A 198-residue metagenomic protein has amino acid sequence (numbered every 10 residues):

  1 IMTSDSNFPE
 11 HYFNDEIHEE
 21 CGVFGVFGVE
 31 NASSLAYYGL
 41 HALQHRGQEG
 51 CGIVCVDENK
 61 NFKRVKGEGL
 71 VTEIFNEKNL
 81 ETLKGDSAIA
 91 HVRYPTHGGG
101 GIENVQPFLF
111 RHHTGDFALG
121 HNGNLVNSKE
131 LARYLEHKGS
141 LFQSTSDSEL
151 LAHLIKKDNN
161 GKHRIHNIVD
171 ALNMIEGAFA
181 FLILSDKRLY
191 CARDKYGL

Functional and structural regions predicted by a protein language model:
M2-L198: Conserved short alpha-helical segments that host acidic/polar catalytic motifs at enzyme active sites
